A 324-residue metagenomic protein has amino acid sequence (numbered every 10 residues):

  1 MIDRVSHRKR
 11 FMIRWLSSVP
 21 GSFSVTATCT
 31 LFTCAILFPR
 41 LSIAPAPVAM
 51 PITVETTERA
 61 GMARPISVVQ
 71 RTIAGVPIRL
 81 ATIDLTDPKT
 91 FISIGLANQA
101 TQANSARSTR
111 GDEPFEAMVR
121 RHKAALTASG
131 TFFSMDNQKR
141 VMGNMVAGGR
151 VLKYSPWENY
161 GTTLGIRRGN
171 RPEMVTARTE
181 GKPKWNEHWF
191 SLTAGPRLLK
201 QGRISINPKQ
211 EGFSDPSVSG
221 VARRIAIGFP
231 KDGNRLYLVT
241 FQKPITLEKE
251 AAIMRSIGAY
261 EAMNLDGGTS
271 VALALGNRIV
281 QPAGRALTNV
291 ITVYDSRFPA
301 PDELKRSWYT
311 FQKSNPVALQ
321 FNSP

Functional and structural regions predicted by a protein language model:
I2-R4, R8-W157, K313, A318-S323: Zymogen propeptides
V69, T163, A226: Short, surface-exposed charged micro-motifs
G75-I78, R121-H122, N159-G161, T193 (+3 more regions): Extracytoplasmic
T86, F132, G169, T179-E180 (+3 more regions): Solvent-exposed coil/turn segments that connect beta secondary-structure elements in extracytoplasmic/periplasmic
L96-Q102, R178-P183, T240-P244: Short, solvent-exposed aromatic-acidic interface loops
L126-G130, I166, M174-V175, E261-L265: General beta-strand structural signal in soluble alpha/beta enzymes
F133-K209: Active-site-adjacent helix-turn-beta-strand microarchitecture at beta-sheet edges that either contains or buttresses
N137-E158, G212-L265, S270-L319: Conserved, well-ordered active-site substructure
